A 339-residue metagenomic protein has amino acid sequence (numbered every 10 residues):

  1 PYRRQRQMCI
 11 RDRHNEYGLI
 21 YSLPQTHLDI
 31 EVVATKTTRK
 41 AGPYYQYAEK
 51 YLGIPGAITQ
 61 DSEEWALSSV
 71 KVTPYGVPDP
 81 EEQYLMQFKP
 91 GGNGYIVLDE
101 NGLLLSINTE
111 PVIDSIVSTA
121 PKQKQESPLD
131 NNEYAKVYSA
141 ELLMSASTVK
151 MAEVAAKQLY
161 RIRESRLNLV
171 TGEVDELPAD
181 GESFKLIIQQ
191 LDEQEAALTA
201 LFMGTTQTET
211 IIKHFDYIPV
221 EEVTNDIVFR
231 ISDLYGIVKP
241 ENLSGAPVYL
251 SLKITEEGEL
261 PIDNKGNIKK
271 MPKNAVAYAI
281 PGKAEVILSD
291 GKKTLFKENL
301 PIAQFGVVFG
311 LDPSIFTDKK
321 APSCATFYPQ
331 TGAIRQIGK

Functional and structural regions predicted by a protein language model:
R4-Q7, R11-K339: N-terminal amphipathic/basic membrane-interacting segments and domains, especially the gasdermin N-terminal
